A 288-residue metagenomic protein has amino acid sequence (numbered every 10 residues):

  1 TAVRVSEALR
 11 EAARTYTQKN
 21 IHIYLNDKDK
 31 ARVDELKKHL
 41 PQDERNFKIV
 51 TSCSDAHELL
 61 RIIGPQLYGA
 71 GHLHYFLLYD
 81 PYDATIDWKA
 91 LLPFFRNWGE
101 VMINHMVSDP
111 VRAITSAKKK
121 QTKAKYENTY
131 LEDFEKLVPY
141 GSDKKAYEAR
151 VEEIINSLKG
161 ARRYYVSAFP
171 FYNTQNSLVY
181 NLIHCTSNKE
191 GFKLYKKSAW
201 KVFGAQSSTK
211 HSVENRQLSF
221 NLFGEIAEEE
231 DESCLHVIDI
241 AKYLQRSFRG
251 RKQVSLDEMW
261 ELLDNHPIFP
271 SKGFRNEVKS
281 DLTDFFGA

Functional and structural regions predicted by a protein language model:
T1-A288: Class I S-adenosyl-L-methionine-dependent methyltransferase catalytic core
